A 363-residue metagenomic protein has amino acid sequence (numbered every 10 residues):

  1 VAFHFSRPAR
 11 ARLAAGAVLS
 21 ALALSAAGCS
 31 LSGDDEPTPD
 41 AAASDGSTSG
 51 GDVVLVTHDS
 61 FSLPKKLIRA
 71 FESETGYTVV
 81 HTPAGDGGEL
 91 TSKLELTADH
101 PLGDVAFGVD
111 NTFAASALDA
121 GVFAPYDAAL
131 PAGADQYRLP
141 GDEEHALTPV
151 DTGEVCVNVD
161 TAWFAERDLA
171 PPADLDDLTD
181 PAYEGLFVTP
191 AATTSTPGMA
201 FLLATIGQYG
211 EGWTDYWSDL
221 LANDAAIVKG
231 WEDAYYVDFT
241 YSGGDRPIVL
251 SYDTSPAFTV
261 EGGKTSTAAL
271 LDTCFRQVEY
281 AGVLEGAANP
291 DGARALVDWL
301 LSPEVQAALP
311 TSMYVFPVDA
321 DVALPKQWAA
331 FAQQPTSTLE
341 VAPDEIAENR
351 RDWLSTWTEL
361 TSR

Functional and structural regions predicted by a protein language model:
V1-D52: Short, low-complexity disordered leader/linker segments with a strong preference for bacterial N-terminal type II
C29-S32, D40-S116, V237-T240: Early extracytoplasmic/lumenal segment of secretory-pathway proteins
P101-A106, A124-V159, D176, L186-A192: A structural signal for short loop-to-beta-strand junctions that line the ligand-binding cleft of periplasmic/secreted
N111-V122, D142-A170, G198-Q208, V278-G282: Periplasmic solute-binding protein
F123-P131, L147-T148, D176, E261-F275 (+1 more regions): Short beta-strand->loop
N158-W163, Q277-G292, L300, A308-S312: A bilobed periplasmic-binding-protein/Venus flytrap-type ligand-binding module shared by bacterial periplasmic
Y183-T193, L300-L324: Periplasmic-binding protein-like
T194-T273: Ligand-binding pocket segment of bilobal, Venus flytrap-like solute-binding proteins
